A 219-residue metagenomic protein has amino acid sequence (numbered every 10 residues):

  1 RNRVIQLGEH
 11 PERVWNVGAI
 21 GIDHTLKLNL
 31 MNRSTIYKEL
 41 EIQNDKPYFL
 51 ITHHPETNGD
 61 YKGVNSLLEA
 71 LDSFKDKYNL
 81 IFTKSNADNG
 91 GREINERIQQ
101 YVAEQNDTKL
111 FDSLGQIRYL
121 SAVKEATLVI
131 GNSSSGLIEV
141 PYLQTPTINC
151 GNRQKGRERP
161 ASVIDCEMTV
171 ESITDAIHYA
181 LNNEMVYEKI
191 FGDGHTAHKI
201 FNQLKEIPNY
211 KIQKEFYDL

Functional and structural regions predicted by a protein language model:
R1-N65: A nucleotide-sugar donor-handling region in carbohydrate enzymes
W15-V17, F111-D112, I164-T169: Short acidic-hydrophobic, aromatic-tinged amphipathic segments that line or gate anion-handling sites
N65-K77: Short hydrophobic signal-anchor/transmembrane segments that target glycosyltransferases and glycosylation machinery
K75-S113: Catalytic donor nucleotide-activated moiety binding site of glycosyltransferases and closely related
G115-R159: A donor-sugar binding/catalytic signature common to diverse glycosyltransferases and related nucleotide-sugar
P141-V186: Nucleotide-sugar donor-binding patch of glycosyltransferase catalytic domains
L181-L219: C-terminal amphipathic helix plus adjacent low-complexity, charged tail appended to glycosyltransferase catalytic
